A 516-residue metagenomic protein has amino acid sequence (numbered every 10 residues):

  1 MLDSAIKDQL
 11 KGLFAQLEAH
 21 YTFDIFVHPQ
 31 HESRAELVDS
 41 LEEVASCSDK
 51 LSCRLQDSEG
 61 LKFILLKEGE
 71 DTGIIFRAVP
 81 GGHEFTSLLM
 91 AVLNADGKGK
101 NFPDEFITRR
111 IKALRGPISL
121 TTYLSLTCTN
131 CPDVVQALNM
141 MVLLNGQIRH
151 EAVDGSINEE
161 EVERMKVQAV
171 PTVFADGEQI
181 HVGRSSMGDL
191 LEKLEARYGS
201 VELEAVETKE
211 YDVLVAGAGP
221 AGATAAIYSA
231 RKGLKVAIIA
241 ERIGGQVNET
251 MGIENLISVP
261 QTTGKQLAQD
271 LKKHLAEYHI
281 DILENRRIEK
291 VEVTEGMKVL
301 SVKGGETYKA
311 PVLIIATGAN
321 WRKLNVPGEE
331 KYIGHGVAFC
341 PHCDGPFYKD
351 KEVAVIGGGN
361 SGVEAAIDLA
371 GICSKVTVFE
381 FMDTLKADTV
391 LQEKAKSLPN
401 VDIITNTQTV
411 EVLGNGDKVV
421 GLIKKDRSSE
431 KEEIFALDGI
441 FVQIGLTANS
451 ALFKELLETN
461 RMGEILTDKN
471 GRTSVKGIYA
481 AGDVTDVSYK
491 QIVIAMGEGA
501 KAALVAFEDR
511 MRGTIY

Functional and structural regions predicted by a protein language model:
D3-E42, I111-G146, A152: Local sequence-structure signature of Cys/Sec-based thiol-disulfide redox active-site neighborhoods
D49-E59, G146-E160: Thiol-based oxidoreductase modules, predominantly thioredoxin-like and allied folds used for disulfide exchange
D57-I74, V162-D176: Structural micro-motif
K67-G99, F174-E202: Non-catalytic, surface beta->alpha helical segment in thiol-disulfide oxidoreductase systems
R115-I118, T122-L126, N130-P132, Q136 (+7 more regions): Beta1-alpha1 glycine-rich phosphate/pyrophosphate-binding loop at the start of Rossmann-like nucleotide-binding domains
E195-Y211, A338-Y348: A short, basic/flexible loop-to-alpha-helix module at the beginning of a structural domain
A268-A310, I315-T317, G371-K469, E508-Y516: A Rossmann-like FAD-binding core segment of flavoenzymes
N320, N325, E330-F347, A436 (+3 more regions): FAD-site-proximal beta/loop scaffold in flavoenzymes
